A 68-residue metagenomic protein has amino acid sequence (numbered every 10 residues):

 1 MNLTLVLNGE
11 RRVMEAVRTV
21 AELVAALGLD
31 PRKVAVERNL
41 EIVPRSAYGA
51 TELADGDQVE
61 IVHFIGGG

Functional and structural regions predicted by a protein language model:
M1-G67: Ubiquitin-like/PB1-type beta-grasp interaction modules and other compact soluble beta-rich domains
